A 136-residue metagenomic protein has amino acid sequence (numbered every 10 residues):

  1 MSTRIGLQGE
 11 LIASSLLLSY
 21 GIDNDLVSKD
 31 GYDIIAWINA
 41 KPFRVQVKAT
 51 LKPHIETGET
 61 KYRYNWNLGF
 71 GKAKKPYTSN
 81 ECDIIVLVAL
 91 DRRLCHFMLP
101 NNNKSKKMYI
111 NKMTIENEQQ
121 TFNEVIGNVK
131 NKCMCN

Functional and structural regions predicted by a protein language model:
M1-D30, A36-N136: Mixed-charge (Asp/Glu-Lys/Arg
